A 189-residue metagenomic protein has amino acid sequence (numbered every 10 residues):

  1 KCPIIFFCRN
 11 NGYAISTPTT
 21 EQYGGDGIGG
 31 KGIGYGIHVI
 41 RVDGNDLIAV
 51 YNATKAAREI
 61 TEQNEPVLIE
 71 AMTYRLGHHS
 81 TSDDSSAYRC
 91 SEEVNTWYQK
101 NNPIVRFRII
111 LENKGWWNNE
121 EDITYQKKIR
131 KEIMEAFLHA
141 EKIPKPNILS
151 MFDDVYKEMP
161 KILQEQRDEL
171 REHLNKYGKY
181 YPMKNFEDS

Functional and structural regions predicted by a protein language model:
C2-K142: Glycine-rich ThDP/TPP pyrophosphate-binding loop and its adjacent helix/strand module within ThDP-dependent enzymes
I148, F152-S189: Intrinsic disorder at enzyme termini
